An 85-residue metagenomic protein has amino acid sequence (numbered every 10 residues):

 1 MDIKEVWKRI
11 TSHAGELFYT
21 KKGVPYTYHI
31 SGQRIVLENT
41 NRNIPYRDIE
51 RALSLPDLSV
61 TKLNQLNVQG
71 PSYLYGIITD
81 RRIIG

Functional and structural regions predicted by a protein language model:
M1-G85: Intrinsically disordered, charged low-complexity linkers and terminal tails that flank or connect structured domains
